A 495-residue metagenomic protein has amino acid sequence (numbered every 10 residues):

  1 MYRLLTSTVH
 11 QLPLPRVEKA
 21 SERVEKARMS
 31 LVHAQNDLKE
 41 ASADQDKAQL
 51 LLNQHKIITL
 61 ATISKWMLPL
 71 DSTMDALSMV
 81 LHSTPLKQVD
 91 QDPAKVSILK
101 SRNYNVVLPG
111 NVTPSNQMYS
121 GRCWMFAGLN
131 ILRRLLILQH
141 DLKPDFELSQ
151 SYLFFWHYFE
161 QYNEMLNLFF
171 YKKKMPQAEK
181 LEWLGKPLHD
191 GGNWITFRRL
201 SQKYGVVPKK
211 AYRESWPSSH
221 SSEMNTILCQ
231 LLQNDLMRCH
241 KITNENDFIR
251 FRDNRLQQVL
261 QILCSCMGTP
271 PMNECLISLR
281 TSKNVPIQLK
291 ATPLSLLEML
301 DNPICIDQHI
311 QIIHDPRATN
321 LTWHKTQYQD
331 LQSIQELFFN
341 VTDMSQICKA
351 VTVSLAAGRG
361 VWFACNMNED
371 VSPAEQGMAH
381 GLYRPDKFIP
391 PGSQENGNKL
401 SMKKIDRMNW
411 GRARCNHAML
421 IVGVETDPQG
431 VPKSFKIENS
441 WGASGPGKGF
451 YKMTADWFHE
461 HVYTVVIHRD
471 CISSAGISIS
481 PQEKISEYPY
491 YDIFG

Functional and structural regions predicted by a protein language model:
R3-K19: Long, low-complexity or tandemly repetitive, helically biased scaffold regions used for multimeric assembly/adhesion
A20, V24-A27, L31-A34, L38-A41: The feature captures the hydrophobic core positions of alpha-helical coiled-coils
D46-V112: N-terminal regions that are enriched for targeting/export leaders and immediately downstream pro/stem segments
L99-W362, F435-E438, G442-K448, A455 (+1 more regions): Active-site nucleophile-adjacent alpha helix/oxyanion-hole segment immediately C-terminal to the catalytic cysteine
I137-L138, V371, V424-D427: Short regulatory "switch" loops immediately downstream of catalytic or recognition motifs within protein catalytic
E336-N416: Long, positively charged binding patches that form subdomain-scale interaction surfaces for polyanionic ligands
V422-G495: Conserved catalytic-core surface of thiol
